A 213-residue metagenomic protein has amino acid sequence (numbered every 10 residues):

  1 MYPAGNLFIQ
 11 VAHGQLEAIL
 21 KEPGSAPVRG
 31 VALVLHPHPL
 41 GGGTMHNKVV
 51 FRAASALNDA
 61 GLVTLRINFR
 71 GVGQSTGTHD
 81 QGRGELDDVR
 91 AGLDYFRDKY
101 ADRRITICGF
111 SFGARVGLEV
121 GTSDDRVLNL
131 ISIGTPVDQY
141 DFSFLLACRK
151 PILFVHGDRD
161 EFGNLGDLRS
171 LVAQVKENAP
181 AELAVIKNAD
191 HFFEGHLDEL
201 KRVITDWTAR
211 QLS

Functional and structural regions predicted by a protein language model:
M1-G30: N-terminal cap/lid segment of alpha/beta-hydrolase-fold proteins
G24-R66: Short, surface-exposed "cap/lid" segments of acyl-processing enzymes
G77, A189-K201: Catalytic histidine-centered segment of alpha/beta-hydrolase-like enzymes
H79-Y100: Alpha/beta-hydrolase active-site loop
G109-G117: Gly/Ala-rich beta-loop-alpha elbow adjacent to hydrolase catalytic centers
C148-R149, F154-H156, D160: Short beta-strand/loop motif that positions the catalytic acidic residue of the alpha/beta-hydrolase fold
D158-G163, H191-F192: Acidic catalytic loop of the alpha/beta-hydrolase fold
A173-F192: Catalytic histidine neighborhood in serine/cysteine hydrolases with alpha/beta-hydrolase-type architecture
